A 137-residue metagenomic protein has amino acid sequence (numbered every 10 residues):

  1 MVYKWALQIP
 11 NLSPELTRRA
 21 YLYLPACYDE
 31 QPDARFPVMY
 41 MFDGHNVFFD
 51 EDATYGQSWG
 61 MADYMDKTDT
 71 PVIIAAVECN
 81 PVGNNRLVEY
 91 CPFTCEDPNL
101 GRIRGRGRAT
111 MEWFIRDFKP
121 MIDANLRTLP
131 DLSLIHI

Functional and structural regions predicted by a protein language model:
M1-F36: A domain-start/cap signature at the N-terminus of enzymes
A26, H45, E78-N80: Short beta-to-alpha linker loops that shape the active-site pocket of alpha/beta-hydrolase fold enzymes
C27-D33, M65-T68, N125-D131: Surface-exposed acidic, glycine-flexible loop patches that form ligand/cofactor-binding and adhesion interfaces
A34-G44: Short beta-strand element of the alpha/beta-hydrolase
D43-N46, D50, L126: A generic secondary-structure signal for well-formed alpha-helical elements
F49-I115: Active-site machinery of serine-nucleophile hydrolases
W113-L132: Conserved acidic catalytic loop of the alpha/beta-hydrolase fold
I135-I137: Conserved small/polar residues in nucleotide/adenosyl-binding loops
